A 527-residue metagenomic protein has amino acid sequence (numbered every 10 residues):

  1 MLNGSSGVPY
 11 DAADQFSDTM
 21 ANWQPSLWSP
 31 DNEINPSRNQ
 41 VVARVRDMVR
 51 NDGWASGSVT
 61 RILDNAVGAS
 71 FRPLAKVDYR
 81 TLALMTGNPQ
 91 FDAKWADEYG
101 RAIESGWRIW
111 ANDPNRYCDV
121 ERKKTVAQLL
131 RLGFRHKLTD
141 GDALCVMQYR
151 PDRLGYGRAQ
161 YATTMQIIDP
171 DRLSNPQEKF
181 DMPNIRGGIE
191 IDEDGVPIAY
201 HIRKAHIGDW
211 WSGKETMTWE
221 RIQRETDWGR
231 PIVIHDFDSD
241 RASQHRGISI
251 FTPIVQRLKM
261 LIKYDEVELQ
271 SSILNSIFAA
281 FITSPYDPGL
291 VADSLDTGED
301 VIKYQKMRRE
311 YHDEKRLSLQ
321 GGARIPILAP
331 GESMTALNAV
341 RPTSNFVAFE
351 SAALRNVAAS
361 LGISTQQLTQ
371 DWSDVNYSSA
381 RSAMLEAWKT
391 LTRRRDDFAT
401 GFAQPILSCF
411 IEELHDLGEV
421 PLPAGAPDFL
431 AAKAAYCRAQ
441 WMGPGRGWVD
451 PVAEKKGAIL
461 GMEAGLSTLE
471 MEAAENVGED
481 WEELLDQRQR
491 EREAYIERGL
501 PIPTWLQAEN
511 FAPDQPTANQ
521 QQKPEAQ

Functional and structural regions predicted by a protein language model:
M1-A93, P524-A526: N-terminal-proximal low-complexity accessory segments that begin disordered and transition into the first
L2-G4, P9, M334-T335, P342 (+2 more regions): Activation/maturation switch segments at domain boundaries
F71-D236, G461: Structured, mid-chain assembly/scaffold modules that mediate subunit interfaces within large macromolecular complexes
N115-R122, A323-V449, N476: Surface-exposed loop-to-helix/strand elements on domain peripheries
R116, T139, A143, A242 (+7 more regions): Intrinsically disordered or highly flexible coil/loop and linker segments, enriched in small and charged/polar residues
K124-L130, M147-I168, V291-D300, I406-G443 (+1 more regions): Charge-rich, acidic-biased intrinsically disordered regions
Q148-Y149, S271-A279, A329-P330, L368-W372 (+3 more regions): Short coil/turn segments at secondary-structure boundaries
W228-S379, A383: Extended, charged amphipathic alpha-helical segments
